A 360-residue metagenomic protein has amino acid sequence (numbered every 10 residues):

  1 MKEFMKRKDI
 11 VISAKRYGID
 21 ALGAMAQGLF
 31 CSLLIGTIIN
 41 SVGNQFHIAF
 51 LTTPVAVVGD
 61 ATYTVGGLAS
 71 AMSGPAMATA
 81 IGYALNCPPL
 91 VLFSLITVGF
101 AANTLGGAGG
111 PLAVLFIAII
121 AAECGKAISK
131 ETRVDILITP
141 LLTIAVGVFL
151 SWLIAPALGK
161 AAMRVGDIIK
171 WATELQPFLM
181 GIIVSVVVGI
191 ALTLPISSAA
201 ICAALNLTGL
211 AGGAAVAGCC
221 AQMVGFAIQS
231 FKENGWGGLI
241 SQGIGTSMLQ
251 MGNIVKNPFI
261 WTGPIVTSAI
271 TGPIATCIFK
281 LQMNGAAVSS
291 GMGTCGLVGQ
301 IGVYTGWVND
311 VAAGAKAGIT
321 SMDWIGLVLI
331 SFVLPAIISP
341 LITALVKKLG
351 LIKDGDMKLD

Functional and structural regions predicted by a protein language model:
M1-D360: Pore-lining transmembrane helices
